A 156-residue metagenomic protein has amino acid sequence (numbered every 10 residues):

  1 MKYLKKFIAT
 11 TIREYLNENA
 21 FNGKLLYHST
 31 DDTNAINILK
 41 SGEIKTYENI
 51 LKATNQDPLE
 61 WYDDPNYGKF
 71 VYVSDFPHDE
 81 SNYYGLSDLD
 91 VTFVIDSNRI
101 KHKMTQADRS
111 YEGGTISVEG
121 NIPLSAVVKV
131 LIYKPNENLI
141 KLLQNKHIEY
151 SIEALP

Functional and structural regions predicted by a protein language model:
M1-Y3: Basic helix-extension-helix modules of the SAP/HeH family
K5-I8, Y15-L26, N138-P156: Intrinsically disordered, low-complexity terminal and linker regions
A9-K69: ADP-ribose/NAD+-binding catalytic cleft of ART/PARP-like enzymes
L26, I38, I44, F70-V73 (+5 more regions): Hydrophobic beta-strand residues in large extracellular and virion-surface proteins
S29-N34, D75-F76, I95-R99, Y133-N138: Short, flexible beta-strand-to-coil junctions
I38, N82-G85, K141-L142: A short acidic (Asp/Glu
I50-L124: ADP-ribosyltransferase catalytic core
N98-T105, N121-E149, L155-P156: Structured surface patches comprising rigid loops and adjacent beta-strands/short helices at the edges of well-ordered
